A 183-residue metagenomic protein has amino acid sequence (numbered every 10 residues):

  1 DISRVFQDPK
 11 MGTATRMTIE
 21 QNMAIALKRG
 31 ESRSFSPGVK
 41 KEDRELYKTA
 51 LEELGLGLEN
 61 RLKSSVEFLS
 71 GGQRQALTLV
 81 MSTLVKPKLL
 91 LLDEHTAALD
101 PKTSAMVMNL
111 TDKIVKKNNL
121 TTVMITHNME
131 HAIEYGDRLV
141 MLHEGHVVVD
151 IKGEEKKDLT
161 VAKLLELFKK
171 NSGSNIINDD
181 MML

Functional and structural regions predicted by a protein language model:
M17-S32: Q-loop/switch helix immediately C-terminal to the Walker
A50-E67: Conserved ABC nucleotide-binding domain
K86: Conserved catalytic motifs of ABC-family nucleotide-binding domains
L90-D93: Catalytic Walker B motif of ABC-type/P-loop ATPase nucleotide-binding domains
S104-K117: Helical segment within the ABC ATPase nucleotide-binding domain
T126-H127: H-loop/switch region of ABC-family ATPase nucleotide-binding domains
H146-K170: Conserved beta-strand-loop-alpha-helix hinge in the C-terminal portion of ABC ATPase nucleotide-binding domains
